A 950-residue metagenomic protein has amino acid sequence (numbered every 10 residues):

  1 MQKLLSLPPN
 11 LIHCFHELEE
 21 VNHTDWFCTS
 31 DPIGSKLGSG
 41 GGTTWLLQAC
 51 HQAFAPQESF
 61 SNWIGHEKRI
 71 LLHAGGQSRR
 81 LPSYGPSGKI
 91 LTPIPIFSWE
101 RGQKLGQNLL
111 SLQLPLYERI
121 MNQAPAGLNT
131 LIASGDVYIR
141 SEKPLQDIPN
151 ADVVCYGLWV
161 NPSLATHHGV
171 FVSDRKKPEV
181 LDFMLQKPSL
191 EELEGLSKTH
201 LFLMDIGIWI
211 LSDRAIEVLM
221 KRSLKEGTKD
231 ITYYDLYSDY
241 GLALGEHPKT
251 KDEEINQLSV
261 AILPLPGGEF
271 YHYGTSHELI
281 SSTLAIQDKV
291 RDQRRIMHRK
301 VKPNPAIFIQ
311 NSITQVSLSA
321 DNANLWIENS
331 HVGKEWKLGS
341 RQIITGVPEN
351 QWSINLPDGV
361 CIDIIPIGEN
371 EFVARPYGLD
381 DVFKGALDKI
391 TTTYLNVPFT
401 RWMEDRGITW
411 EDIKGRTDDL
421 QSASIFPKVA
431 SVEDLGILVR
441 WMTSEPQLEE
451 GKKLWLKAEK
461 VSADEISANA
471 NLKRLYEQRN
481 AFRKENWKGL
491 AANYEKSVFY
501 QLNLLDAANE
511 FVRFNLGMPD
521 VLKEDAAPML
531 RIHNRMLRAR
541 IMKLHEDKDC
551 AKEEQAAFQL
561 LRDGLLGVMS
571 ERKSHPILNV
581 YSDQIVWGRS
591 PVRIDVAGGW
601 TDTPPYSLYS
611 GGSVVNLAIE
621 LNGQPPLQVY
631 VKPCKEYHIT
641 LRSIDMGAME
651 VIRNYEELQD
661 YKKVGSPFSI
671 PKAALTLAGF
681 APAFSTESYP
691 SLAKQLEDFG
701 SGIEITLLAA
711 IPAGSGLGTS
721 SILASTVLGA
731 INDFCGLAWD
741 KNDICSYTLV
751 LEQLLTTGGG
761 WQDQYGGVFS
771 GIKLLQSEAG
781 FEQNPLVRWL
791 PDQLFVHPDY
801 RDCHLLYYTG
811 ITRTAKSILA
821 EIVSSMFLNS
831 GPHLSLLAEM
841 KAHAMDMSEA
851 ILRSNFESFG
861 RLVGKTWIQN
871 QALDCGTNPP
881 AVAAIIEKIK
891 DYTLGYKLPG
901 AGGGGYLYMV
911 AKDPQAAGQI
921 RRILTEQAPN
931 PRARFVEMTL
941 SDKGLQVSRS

Functional and structural regions predicted by a protein language model:
M1-N129, A133, Y138-Q146, L387 (+2 more regions): N-terminal glycine-rich phosphate-binding loop and ensuing alpha1 helix
Q2-L7, C28, S35-E58, V137-Y138 (+6 more regions): Left-handed beta-helix
L46, Q113, A556-G564, A674 (+1 more regions): Stable alpha-helical structural segments in soluble proteins, enriched in small hydrophobic residues
I64-H66, G85-P86, T92-T228: Conserved core of the sugar-phosphate nucleotidyltransferase
L71-A74, L131-S134, Y156-W159, S212 (+7 more regions): Short beta-strand segments
R80-P82, R140-E142, L164-T166, E192-E194 (+10 more regions): Short helix/loop capping segments that flank catalytic or ligand/cofactor-binding pockets
S87, L91, S715-L737: DPxDG-like acidic metal-binding loop motif
S444-E697, S746-T757, Q764-L898, Y908-S950: C-terminal nucleotide
